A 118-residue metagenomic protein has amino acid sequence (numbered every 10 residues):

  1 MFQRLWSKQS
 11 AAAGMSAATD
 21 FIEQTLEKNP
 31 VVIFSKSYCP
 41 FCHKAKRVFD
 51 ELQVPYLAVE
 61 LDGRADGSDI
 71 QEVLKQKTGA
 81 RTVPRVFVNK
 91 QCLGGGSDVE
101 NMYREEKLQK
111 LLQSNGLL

Functional and structural regions predicted by a protein language model:
M1-V32, L118: Proteins that catalyze or organize thiol-disulfide redox chemistry and the adjacent proteostasis machinery handling
A18-V59: Local sequence-structure signature of Cys/Sec-based thiol-disulfide redox active-site neighborhoods
E27, V31, D50, V54 (+4 more regions): Short amphipathic alpha-helices and their capping/turn residues within compact interaction modules
S35-K36, R85, G94: Conserved, well-structured core segments
E60-A65: Short beta->alpha junction loops
D66-Q71: Structural motif
Q76-T82: Thiol/disulfide oxidoreductase modules built on the thioredoxin-like
V88-L118: Non-catalytic, surface beta->alpha helical segment in thiol-disulfide oxidoreductase systems
